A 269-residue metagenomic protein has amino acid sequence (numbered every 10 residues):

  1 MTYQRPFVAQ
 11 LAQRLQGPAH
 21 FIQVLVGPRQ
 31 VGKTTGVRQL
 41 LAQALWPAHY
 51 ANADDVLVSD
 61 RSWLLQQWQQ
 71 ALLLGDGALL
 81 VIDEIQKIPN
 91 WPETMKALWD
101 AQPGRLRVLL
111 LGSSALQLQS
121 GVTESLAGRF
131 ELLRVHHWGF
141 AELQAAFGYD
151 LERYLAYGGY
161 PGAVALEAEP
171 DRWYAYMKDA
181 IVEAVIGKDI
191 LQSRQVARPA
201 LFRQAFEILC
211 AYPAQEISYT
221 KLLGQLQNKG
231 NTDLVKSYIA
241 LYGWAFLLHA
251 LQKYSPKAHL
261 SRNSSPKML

Functional and structural regions predicted by a protein language model:
M1-L15: N-terminal pre-Walker A segment at the start of P-loop NTPase domains
L25: Hydrophobic anchor at the beta1->P-loop junction of P-loop NTPases
K33: Conserved lysine of the Walker
G36, L40: Hydrophobic positions on the alpha1 helix immediately C-terminal to the Walker A/P-loop
H49-D76: Short glycine-rich substrate-engagement loop in P-loop NTPases that contacts/grips substrate
P92-L116, E124: Conserved catalytic/switch belt of AAA+ P-loop NTPases
L116-E131, F147-G148: Short regulatory helix/loop adjacent to the ATP-binding pocket of P-loop NTPases
Y174-L269: Accessory nucleic acid-recognition modules appended to NTPase machines
